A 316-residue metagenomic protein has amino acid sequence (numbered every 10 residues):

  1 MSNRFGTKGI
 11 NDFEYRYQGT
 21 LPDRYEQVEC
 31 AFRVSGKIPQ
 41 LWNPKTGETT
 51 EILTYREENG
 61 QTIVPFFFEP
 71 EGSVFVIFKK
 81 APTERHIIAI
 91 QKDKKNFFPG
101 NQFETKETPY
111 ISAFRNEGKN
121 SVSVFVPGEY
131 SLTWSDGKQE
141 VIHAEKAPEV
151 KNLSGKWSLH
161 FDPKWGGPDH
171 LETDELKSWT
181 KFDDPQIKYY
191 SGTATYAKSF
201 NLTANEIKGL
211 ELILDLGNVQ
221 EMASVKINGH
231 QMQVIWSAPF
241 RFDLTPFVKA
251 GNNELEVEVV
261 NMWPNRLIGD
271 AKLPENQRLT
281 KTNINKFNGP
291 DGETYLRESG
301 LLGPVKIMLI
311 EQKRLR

Functional and structural regions predicted by a protein language model:
M1-H170, D174, S178-T193, N201-I207 (+3 more regions): Carbohydrate-binding surfaces of carbohydrate-active enzymes
A31, F200-L202, E206-N228, L255-V259: Aromatic-lined ligand-binding clefts that engage carbohydrates, nucleic acids, or primary amines
F68, V225-I227, V248-K249: Short, well-ordered loop/turn sites that connect or cap secondary structure elements
S135-D136, K226-Q233: Short strand-turn-strand beta-turns centered on an Asx-Gly dipeptide
P148, L267-R316: Exposed low-complexity, polar/acidic, P/S/T/G-rich flexible segments that act as propeptides, protease-susceptible
Y196, N201, F242-N252, W263 (+1 more regions): Short, surface-exposed tryptophan/glycine-enriched loops that mediate extracellular molecular recognition
L212, A250-L273: Short, well-structured beta-strand segments enriched in hydrophobic/aromatic residues within extracellular or lumenal
M232-F242: Aromatic-rich membrane-interfacial microdomains
